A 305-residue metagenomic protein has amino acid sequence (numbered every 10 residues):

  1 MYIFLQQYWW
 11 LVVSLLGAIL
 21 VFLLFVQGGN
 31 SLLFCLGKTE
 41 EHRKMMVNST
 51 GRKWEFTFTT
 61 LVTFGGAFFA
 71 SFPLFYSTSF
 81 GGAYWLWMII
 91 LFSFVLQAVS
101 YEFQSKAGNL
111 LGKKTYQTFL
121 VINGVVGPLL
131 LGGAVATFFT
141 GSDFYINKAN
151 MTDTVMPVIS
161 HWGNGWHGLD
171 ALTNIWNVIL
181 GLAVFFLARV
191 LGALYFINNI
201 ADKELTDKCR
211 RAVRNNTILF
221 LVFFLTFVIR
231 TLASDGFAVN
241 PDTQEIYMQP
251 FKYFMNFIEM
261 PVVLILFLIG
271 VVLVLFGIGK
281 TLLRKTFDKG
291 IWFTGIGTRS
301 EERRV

Functional and structural regions predicted by a protein language model:
M1-T57, V62-G65: N-terminal signal-anchor module of multipass membrane proteins
Q6-L15, K113-L131, K208-F220, R284-T298: Alpha-helical transmembrane segments and their helix-start/interface "positive-inside/aromatic belt" motifs in integral
V21-F34, V95-N109, D143-P157, L182-L205 (+1 more regions): Juxtamembrane interface elements at the cytosolic ends of transmembrane helices in multi-pass membrane proteins
G51-P73, L129, V222-T226: A generic, lipid-embedded transmembrane alpha helix
S79-W87, L96-V184: Membrane-interface helix-loop-helix junctions at boundaries between adjacent transmembrane segments
G163-F220: Loop-centered beta-sheet repeat module
S234-I258: Membrane-interface interhelical connector segments
R303-V305: Conserved small/polar residues in nucleotide/adenosyl-binding loops
